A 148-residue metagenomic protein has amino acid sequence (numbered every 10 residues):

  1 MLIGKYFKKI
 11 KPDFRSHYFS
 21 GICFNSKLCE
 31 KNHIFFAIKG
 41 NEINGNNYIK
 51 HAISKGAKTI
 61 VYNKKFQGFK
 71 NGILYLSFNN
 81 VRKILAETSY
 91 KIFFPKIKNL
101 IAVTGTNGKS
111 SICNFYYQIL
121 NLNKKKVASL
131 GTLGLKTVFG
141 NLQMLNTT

Functional and structural regions predicted by a protein language model:
M1-E87: N-terminal leader/targeting and accessory segments in enzymes
G4, K83-T148: Phosphate-binding loop of NTP-binding sites
